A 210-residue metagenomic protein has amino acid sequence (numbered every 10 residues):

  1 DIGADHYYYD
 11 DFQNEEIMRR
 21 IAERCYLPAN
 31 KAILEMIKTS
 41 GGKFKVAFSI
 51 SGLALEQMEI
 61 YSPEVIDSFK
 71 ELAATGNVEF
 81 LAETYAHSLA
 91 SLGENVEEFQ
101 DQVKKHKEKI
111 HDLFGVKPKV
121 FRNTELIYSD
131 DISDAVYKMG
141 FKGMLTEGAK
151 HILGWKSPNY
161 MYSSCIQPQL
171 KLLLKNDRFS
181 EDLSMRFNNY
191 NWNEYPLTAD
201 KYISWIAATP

Functional and structural regions predicted by a protein language model:
D1-V120, L126-E181, N188, W192-P210: Catalytic alpha-helical scaffold of carbohydrate-active enzymes acting on polysaccharides/glycoconjugates
